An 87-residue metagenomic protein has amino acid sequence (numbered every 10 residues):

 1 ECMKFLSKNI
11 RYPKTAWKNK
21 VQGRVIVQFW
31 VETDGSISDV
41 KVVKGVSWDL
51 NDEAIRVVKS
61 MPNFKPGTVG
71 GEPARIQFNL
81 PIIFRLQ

Functional and structural regions predicted by a protein language model:
E1-V27, E53-Q87: Short proline/glycine- and basic residue-enriched helix-capping loop/turn segments at helix->loop/beta transitions
P13, E32, V43: Residue-level recognition of the GNAT/N-acetyltransferase active site
W30, G45, N79: Short loop/turn motifs enriched for small/polar and acidic residues
V31-E32, I37, T68: Short, acidic, Ser/Thr-enriched surface-loop or helix-capping motifs
D34, G45, I83-Q87: Short coil/turn motifs at secondary-structure junctions
V43-L50: A short acidic/small-residue loop/turn micro-motif
